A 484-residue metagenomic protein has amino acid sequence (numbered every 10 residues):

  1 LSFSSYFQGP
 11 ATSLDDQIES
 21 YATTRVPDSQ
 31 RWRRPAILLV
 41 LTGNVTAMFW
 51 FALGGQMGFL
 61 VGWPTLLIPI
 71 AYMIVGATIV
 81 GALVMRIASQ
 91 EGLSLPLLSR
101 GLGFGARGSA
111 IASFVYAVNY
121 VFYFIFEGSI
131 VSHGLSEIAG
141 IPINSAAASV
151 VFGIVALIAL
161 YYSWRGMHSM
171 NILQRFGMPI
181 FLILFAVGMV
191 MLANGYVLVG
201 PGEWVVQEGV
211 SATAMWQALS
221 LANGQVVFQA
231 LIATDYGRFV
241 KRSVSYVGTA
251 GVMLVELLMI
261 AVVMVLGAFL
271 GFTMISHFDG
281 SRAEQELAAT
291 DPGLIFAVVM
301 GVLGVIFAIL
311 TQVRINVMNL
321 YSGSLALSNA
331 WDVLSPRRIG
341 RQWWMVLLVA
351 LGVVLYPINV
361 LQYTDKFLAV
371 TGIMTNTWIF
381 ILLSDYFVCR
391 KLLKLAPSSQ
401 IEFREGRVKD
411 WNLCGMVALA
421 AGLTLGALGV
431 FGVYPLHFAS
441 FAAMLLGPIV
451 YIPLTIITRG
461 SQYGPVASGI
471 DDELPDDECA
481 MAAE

Functional and structural regions predicted by a protein language model:
L1-L67, T213-S220, R238-G248, T458-E484: Membrane-interface "cap" regions at the ends of multi-pass membrane proteins
R34-F51, M189-G195, V205-L270, F296-N319 (+1 more regions): Hydrophobic, membrane-embedded alpha-helices of multi-pass small-molecule transporters
V40-L41, S113, G140-R165, P179-V190 (+4 more regions): Transmembrane alpha-helical segments of multi-pass small-molecule transport proteins
I70-L102, I111-N119, I125-F126, T455-G464: Juxtamembrane transmembrane-helix boundary signature
L97-G101, S129-A147, R238-K241, V317-M345 (+1 more regions): Helix-loop-helix connectors at the membrane interface of multi-pass transporters/channels
V150, I154-V155, A159-L192, G251-V255 (+2 more regions): Membrane-interface loop-to-helix entry segments
I180-V205, A222-V227, G267-M274, L382-K394: Hydrophobic alpha-helical segments and their helix-loop junctions in multi-pass secondary transporters
I379-V450, G464-D472: C-terminal membrane-solvent junction of multi-pass transporters and transport-like membrane proteins
